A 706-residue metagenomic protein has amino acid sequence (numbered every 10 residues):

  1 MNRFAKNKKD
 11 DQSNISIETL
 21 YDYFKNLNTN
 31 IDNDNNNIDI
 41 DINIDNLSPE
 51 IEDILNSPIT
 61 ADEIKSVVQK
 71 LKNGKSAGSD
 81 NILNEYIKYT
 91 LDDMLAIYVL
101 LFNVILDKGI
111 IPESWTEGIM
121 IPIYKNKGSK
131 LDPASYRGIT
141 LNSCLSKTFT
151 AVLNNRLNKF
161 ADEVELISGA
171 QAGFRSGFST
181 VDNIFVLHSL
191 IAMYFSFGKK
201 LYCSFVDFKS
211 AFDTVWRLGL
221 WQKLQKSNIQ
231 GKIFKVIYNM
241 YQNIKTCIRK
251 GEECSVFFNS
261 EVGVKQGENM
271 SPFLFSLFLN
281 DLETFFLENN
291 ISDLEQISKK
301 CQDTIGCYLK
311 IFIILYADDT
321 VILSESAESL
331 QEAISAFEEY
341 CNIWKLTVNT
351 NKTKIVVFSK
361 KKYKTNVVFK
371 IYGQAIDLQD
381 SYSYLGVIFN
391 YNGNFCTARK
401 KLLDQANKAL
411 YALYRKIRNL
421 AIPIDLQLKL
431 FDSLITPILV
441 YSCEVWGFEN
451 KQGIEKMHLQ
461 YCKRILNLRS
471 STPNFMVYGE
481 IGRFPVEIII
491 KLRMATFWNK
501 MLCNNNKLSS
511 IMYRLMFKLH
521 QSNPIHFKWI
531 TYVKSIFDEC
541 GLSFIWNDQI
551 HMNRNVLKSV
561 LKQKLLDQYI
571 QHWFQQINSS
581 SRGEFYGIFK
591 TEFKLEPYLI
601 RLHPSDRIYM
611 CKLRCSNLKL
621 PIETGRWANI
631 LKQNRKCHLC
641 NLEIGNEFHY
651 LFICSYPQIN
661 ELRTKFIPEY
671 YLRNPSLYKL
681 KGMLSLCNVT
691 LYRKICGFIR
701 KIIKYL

Functional and structural regions predicted by a protein language model:
M1-S135, T140, C144-T148, V164 (+5 more regions): Surface-exposed loop/turn segments and immediately adjacent short secondary-structure elements within folded domains
I54, E252, T347-D380: Short, conserved micro-motifs composed of acidic
G74-I82, L131-L141, D182-Q222, H649-Y650: Conserved catalytic palm subdomain of right-hand nucleotidyl-transferase polymerases, strongest for RNA-directed enzymes
L131-E163, D182-H188, K209-F212, E261-L294: Conserved pre-motif C helix in the palm subdomain of viral-like polymerases
S168, A317-D318, N349-K354, F358-K360 (+1 more regions): Non-catalytic, peripheral interaction segments enriched in hydrophobic/basic residues
F208-A317, I322-E332: Conserved polymerase palm-domain catalytic core
K416, I577-L706: Family-specific functional microsites
L430-L434, C443, M457-H458, R469-P621 (+1 more regions): Extended C-terminal regions of large enzymes
